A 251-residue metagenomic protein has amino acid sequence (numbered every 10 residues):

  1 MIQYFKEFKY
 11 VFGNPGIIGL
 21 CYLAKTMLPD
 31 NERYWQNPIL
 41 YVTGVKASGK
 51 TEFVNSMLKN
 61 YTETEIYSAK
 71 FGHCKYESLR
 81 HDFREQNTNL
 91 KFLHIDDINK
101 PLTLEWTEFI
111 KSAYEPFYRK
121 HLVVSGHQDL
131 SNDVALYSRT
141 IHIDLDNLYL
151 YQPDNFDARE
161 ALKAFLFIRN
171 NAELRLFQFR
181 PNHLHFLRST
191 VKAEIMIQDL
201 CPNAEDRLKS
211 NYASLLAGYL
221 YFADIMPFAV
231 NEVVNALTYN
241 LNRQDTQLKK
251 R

Functional and structural regions predicted by a protein language model:
M1-C74: P-loop NTPase catalytic core of nucleic-acid-dependent motor ATPases
I2, N14-Y22, Q36, A47-N55 (+5 more regions): Conserved structured core elements
I17, C21, S68-D82, K120-H121 (+3 more regions): Ser/Thr/Asn(+Pro)-rich, low-complexity disordered segments
N37-Y41, F92, H121: Residue-level preference for the first positions of well-ordered beta-strands
P38-N60, P227-K250: Extended, well-ordered alpha-helical scaffold/bundle regions in very large, multi-domain proteins
F53-L104: AAA+/P-loop NTPase substrate/partner-engagement loops
L90-Y114, H127-S138: Conserved AAA+/SF3 P-loop NTPase catalytic/coupling segment centered on the Walker-B
F117-G126, D133-F228: Phosphate-sensing "switch" segment of ASCE/P-loop ATPases
